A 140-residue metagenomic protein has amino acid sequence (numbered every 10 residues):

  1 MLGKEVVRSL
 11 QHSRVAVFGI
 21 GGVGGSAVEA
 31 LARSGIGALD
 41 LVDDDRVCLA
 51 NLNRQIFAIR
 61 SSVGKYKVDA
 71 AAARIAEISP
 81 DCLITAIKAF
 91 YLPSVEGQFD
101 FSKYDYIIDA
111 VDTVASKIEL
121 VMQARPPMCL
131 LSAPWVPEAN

Functional and structural regions predicted by a protein language model:
M1-N140: Adenine nucleotide-associated cytosolic modules
